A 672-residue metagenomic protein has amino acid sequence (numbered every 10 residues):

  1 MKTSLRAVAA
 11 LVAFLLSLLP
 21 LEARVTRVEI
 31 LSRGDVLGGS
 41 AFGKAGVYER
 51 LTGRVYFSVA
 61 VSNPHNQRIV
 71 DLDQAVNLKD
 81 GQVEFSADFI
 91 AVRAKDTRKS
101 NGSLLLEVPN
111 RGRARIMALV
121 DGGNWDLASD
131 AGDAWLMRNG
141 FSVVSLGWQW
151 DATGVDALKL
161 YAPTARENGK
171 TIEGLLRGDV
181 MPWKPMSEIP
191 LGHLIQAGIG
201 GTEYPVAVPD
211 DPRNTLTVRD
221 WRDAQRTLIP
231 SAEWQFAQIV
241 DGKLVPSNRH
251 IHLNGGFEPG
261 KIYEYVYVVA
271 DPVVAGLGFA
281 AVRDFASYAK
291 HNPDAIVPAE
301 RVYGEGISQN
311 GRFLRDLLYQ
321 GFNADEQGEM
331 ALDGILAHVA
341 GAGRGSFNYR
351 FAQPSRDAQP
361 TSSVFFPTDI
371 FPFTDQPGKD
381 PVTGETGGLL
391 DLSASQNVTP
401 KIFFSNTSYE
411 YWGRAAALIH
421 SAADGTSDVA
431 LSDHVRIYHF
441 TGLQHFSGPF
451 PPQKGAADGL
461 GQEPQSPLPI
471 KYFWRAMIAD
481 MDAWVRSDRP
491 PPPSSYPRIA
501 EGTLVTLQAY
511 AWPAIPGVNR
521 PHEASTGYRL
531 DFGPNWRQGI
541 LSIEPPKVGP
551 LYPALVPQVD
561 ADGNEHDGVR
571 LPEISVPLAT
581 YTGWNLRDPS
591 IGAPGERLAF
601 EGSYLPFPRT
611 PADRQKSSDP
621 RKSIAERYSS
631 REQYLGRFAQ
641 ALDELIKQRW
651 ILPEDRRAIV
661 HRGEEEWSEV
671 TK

Functional and structural regions predicted by a protein language model:
M1-L5: N-terminal secretory signal peptides that target proteins for export/translocation
A9-L18: Bacterial N-terminal signal peptides
L19-A23: Sec/Tat signal peptide C-region and signal peptidase I cleavage site
R24-K672: C-terminal His-loop and adjacent cap/lid subdomain of alpha/beta-hydrolase
